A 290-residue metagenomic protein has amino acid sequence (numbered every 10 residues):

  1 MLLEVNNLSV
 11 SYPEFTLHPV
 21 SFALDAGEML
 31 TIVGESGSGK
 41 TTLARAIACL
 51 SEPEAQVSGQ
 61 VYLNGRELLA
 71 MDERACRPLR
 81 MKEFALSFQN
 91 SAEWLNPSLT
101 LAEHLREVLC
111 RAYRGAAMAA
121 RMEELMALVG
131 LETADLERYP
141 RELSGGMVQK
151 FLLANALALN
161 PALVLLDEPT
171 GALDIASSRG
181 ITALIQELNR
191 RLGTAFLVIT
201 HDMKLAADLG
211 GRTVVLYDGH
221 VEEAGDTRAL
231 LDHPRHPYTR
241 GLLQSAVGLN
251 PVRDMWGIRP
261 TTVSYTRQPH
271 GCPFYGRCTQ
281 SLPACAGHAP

Functional and structural regions predicted by a protein language model:
Q56-E67: Conserved ABC transporter NBD signature motif
L68-A85, R111, A229-P234, T266-P269: ABC ATPase NBD coupling module
A117-A134, L243: Conserved ABC ATPase "signature" region
Y139-L143, M147: Conserved ABC ATPase signature
A158-A162: A short, proline-enriched helix->beta-strand linker immediately N-terminal to the Walker B motif in ABC-type P-loop
A172-V252: P-loop NTP-binding/switch modules centered on Walker-like glycine-rich loops
D226-P290: Charged, flexible cofactor/metal-binding loops and thiol motifs
